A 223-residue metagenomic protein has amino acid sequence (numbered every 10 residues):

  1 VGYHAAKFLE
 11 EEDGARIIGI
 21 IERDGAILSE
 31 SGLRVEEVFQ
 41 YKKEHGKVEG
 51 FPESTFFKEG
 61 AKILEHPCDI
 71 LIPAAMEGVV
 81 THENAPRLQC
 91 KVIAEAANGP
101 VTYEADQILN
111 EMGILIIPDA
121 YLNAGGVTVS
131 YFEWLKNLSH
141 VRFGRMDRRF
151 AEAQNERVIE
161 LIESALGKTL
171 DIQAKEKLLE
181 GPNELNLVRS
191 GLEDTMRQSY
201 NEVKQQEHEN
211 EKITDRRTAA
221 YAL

Functional and structural regions predicted by a protein language model:
V1-E65: Glycine-rich phosphate/diphosphate-binding loop of Rossmann-like nucleotide-binding domains
G2-A6, V79-H82, V101-Y103, A124-G126: Short glycine/serine/threonine-rich phosphate/pyrophosphate-binding segments that cradle anionic phosphate groups
D13-R16, H66-C68, Q89-C90, E111-G113: Short coil/turn connectors at secondary-structure junctions
G50-C68, D119, N186, S190 (+1 more regions): Alpha-helix-centered segments that form part of catalytic cores
K58-P67, M76-I93: Rossmann-fold NAD(P) dinucleotide-binding segment
I72-A74, A96: Short, well-ordered coil/turn residues at beta-beta hairpins and beta-strand->alpha-helix junctions within
K91-A222: Adenosine-phosphate binding glycine-rich loop
